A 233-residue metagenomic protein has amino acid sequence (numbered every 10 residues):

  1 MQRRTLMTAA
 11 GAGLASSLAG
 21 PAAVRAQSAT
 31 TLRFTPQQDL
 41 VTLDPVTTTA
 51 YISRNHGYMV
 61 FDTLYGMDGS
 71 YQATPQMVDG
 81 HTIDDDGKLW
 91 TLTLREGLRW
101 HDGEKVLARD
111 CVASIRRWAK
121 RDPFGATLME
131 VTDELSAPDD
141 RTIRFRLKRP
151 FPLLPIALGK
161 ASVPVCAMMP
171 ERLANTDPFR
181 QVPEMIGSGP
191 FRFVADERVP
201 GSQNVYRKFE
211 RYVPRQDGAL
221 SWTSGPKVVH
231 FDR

Functional and structural regions predicted by a protein language model:
T5-R25: N-terminal export signals
G20-L40: C-terminal segment of N-terminal export signals and the immediately downstream linker at the start of the mature
T35-D85, R116, I186: N-terminal lobe/hinge region of extracytoplasmic solute-binding protein
V41-V46, Q72-T74, L153-I156, P200-N204 (+1 more regions): Short, solvent-exposed loop/turn elements at domain surfaces
D79-F124, P138, R144-R146: Aromatic- and charge-enriched surface segment that lines or borders ligand/interaction sites
T93, T127-V199: Surface-exposed binding/hinge segments that line and control ligand-binding clefts or catalytic entry sites
R95, P214-R233: Ligand-site clamp/hinge motif
M185-W222: Bilobed "Venus flytrap"/periplasmic-binding protein-like clamshell domains and structurally analogous long
